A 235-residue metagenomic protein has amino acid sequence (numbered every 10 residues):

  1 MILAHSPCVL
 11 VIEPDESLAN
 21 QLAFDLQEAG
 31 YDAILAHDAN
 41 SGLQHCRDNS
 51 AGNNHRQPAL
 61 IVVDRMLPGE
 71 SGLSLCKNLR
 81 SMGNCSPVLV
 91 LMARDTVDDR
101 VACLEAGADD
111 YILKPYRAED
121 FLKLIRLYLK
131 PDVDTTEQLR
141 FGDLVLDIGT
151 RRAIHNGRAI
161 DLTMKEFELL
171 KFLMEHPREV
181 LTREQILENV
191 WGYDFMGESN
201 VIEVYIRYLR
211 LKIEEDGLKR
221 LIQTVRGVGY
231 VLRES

Functional and structural regions predicted by a protein language model:
M1-L10, L232: Non-catalytic signal-transmission and effector/linker regions of two-component phosphorelay proteins
P7-C8, R126-E179, E184: Short, Lys/Arg-enriched segments at the junction into DNA-binding effector domains of transcriptional regulators
D15-L35: Two-component/phosphorelay signaling modules centered on CheY-like receiver
L35-L60: Acidic, metal-coordinating helix/loop segments flanking the phosphotransfer/catalytic sites of two-component signaling
D38, S71-S74: Acidic catalytic/metal-coordinating carboxylates
I61, R65-L67, R94: The short loop immediately C-terminal to the conserved phospho-acceptor aspartate in CheY-like receiver
K77, S81-R140: Basic, amphipathic DNA-recognition helix from helix-turn-helix-like DNA-binding domains
R117-K130, D161-L170, R183, G197-E215 (+1 more regions): DNA-recognition element of transcription regulators
